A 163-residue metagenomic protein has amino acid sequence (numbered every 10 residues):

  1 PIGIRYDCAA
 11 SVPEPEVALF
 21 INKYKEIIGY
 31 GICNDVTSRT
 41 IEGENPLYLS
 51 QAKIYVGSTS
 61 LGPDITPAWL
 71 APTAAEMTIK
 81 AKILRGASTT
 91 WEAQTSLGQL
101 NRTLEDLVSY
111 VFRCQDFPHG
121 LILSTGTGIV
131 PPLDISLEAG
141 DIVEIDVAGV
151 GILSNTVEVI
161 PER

Functional and structural regions predicted by a protein language model:
P1-V108, C114: Glycine-enriched loop-and-adjacent helix/strand subsegments that border the catalytic/binding cleft of enzyme cores
G43-N45, K53-I65, L133-R163: Charged, cofactor-coupling segments
M77, R113-L121, A139-V143, G151-L153: A short pocket-lining beta-strand/turn micro-motif at the edge of beta-sheets
A87, T127, V147-G149: Residue-level detection of beta-strand-connecting loop/turn positions
T103-L137: A conserved acidic, glycine/proline-rich C-terminal tail/linker
